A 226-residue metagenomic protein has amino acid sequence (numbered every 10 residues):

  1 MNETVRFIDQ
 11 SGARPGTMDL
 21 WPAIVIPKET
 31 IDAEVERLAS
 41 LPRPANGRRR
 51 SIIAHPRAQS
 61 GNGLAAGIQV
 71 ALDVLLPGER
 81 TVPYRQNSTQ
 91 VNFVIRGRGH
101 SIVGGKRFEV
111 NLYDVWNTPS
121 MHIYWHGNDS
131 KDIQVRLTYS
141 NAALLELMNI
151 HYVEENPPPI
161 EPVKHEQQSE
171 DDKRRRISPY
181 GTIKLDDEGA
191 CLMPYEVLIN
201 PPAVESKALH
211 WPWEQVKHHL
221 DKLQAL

Functional and structural regions predicted by a protein language model:
M1, P15, S60-A65, G78-S88 (+1 more regions): Short, low-complexity cationic-aromatic patches
M1-A54, L185, G189, Y195-V216: Transition-metal
M1-R6, W125, D129-V197: Double-stranded beta-helix
S40-V82, S206-L226: A short glycine-rich, His/Asp/Glu-containing loop-to-beta-strand
S60, L75, R98, E170-L226: Surface-exposed interaction/gating patches
A71-D73, N92, L137: Conserved hydrophobic/aromatic positions in well-ordered beta-strands
D73, G104, Y139-A142: Structured beta-strand/turn binding interfaces of compact recognition modules in eukaryotic regulators
L76-D114, T118-H122, G127: A short beta-strand-loop-beta hairpin characteristic of the jelly-roll/cupin
